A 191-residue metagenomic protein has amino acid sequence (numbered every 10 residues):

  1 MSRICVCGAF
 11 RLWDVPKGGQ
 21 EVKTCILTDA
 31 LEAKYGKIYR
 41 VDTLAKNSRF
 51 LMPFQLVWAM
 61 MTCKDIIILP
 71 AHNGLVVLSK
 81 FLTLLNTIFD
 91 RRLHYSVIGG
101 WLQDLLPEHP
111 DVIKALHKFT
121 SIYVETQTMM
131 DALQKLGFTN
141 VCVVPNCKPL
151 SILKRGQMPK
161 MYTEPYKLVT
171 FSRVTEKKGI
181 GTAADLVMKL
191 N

Functional and structural regions predicted by a protein language model:
M1-L44, F89-D90: N-terminal subdomain of nucleotide-sugar transferases
C5, K160-K178, A184-N191: Conserved donor-binding/catalytic core segment of Leloir-type glycosyltransferases
L12, P16, P149, R173-E176 (+1 more regions): Nucleotide-sugar-dependent glycosyltransferase donor-binding/catalytic pocket residues
A30, T43-F89, E108-P110: An amphipathic, basic-hydrophobic alpha-helix
D65-I67, S121, K167: Structural motif
A71-L75, R91-E108, S121: A short, histidine- and acid-enriched strand-loop-helix "catalytic/donor-clamping" loop that lines the nucleotide-sugar
K118-Q127, C142: A short beta-strand/loop micro-motif in the catalytic core of glycosyltransferases that engages the nucleotide-sugar
T128, C147: Carbohydrate-associated surface elements
